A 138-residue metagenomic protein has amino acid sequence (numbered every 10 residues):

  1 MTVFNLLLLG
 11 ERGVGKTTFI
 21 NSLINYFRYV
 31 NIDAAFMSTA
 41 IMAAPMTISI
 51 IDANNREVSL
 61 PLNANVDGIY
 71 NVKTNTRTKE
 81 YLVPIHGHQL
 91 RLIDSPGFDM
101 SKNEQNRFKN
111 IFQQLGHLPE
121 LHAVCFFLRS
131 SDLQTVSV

Functional and structural regions predicted by a protein language model:
M1-V138: Globular "head" domains of long coiled-coil molecular machines
